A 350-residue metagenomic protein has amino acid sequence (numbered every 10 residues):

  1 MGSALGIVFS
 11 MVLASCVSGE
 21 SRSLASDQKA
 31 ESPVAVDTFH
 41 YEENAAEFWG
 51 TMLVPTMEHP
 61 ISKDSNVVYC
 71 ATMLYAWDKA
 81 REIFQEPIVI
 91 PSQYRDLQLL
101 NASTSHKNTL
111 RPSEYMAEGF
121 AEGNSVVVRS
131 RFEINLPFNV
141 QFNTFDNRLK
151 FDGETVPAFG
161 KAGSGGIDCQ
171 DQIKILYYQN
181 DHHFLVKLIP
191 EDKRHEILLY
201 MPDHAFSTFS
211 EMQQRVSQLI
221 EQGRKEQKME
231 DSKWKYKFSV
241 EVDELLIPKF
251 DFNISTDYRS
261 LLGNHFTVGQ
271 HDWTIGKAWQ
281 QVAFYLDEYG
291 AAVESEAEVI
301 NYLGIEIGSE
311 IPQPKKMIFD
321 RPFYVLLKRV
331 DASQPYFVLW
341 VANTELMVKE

Functional and structural regions predicted by a protein language model:
S3-A14: Bacterial N-terminal signal peptides
V17-E350: Hydrophobic-core positions in well-structured secondary-structure elements of globular domains
